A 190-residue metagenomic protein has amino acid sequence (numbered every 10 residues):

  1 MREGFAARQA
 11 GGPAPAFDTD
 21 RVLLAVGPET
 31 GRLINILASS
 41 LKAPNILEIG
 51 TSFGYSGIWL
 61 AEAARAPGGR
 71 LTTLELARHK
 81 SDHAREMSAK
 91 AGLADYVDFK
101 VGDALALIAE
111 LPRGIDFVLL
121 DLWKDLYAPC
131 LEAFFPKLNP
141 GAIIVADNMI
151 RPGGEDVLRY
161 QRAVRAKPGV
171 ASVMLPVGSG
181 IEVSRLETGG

Functional and structural regions predicted by a protein language model:
M1-L119, K124-V145, I150-G190: A short alpha-helical cap/connector motif
